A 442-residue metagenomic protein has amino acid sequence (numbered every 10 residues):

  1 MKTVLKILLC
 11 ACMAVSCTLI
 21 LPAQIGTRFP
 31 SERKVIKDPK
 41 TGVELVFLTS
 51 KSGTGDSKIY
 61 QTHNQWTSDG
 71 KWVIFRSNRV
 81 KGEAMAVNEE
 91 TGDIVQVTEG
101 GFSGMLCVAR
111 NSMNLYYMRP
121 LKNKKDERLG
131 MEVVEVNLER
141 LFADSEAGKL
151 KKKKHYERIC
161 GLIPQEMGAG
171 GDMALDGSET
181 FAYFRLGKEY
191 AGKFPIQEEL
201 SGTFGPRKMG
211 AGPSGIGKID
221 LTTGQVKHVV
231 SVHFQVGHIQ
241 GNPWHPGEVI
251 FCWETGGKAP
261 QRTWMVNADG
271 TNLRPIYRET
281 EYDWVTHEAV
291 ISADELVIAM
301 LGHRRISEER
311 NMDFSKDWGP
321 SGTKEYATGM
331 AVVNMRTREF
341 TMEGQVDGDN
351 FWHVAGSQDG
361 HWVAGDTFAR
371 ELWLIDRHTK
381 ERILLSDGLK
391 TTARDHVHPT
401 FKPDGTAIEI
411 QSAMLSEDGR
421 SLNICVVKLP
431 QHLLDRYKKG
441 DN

Functional and structural regions predicted by a protein language model:
Q24-F47, K208-G215: Blade/loop signatures of beta-propeller domains
I25-F29, P120-A143, F184-A211, C252-A259 (+2 more regions): Short, conserved, GDST-rich strand-edge loop motifs in beta-rich repeat architectures
I36-S57, A86-F102, L138-G168, I219-Q235 (+5 more regions): Multi-bladed beta-propeller domains
G55-H63, V80-K122: Blade-loop segments of beta-propeller domains
H63-W72, S77, L106-N114, M118-L121 (+6 more regions): Blade-terminus and WD-like Trp-Asp/Gly-His loop motifs, strongest in beta-propeller folds
G100-S214, H228-S231: Asp-box/WD-like beta-propeller blade repeats and closely related beta-sheet repeat scaffolds
E295-A331, M335-E381: Loop/turn-rich, solvent-exposed surfaces of beta-rich toroidal or solenoidal domains
H396-N442: Blade-level signature of beta-propeller repeat domains, shared across WD40, Kelch, NHL, RCC1 and BNR/Asp-box propellers
